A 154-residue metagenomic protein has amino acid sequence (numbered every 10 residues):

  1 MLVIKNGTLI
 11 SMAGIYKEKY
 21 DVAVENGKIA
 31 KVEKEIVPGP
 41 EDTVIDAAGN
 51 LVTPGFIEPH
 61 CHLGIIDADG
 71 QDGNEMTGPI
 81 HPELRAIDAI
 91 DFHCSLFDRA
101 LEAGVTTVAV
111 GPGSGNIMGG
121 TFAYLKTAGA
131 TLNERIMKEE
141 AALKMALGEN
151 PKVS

Functional and structural regions predicted by a protein language model:
M1-K5: Extreme N-terminal starter segment of soluble prokaryotic enzymes
L9-T53: Histidine-rich, glycine-flanked metal-binding segment
D21-A23, A109, F122-Y124: Short beta-strand scaffold segments in enzyme catalytic cores
I45-D46, A109-V110, M145: General beta-strand structural signal in soluble alpha/beta enzymes
N50-P112: Metal-associated gating/positioning segment near the N- to mid-region
D67-Q71, G119-Y124: Short acidic, glycine/serine/threonine-rich loops at helix termini
G115-N116: Positions that flank functional sites
A123-S154: Metal-coordinating catalytic core of metallo-dependent amide/deamination hydrolases
